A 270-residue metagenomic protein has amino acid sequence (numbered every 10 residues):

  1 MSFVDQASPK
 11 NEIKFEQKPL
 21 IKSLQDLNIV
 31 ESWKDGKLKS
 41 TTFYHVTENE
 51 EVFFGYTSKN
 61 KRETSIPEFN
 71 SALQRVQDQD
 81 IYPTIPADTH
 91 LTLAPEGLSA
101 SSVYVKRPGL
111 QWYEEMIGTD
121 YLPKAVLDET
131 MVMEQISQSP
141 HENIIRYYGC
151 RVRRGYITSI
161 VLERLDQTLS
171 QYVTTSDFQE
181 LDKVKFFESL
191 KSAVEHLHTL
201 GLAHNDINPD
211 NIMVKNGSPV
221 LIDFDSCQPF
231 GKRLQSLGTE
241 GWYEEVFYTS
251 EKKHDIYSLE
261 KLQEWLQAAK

Functional and structural regions predicted by a protein language model:
S2-S71: Long, solvent-exposed N-terminal ectodomains/accessory regions that are displayed to the extracellular/lumenal milieu
T42, K215-K270: C-lobe/activation-segment region of protein kinase-like
Y44-Q138: ATP-binding glycine-rich loop module of kinase domains
Y104, G109-L127, E134-S137, N143-F186: Conserved structural core of kinase catalytic domains
D128, S189, S258: Charged catalytic carboxylate motif
D182-H196: Conserved alphaE helix
H198-K215: Catalytic-loop of the protein kinase fold
